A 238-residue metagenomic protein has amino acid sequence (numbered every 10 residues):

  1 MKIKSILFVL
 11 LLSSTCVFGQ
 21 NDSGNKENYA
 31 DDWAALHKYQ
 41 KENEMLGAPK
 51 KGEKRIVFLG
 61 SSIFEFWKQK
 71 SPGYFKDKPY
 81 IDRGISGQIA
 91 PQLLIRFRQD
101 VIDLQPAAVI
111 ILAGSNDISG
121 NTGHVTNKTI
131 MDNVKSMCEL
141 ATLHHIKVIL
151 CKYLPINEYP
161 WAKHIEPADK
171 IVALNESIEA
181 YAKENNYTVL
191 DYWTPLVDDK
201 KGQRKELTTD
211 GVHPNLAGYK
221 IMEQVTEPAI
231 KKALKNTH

Functional and structural regions predicted by a protein language model:
M1-D22: Bacterial Sec-dependent N-terminal signal peptides
K4, V9, N28-D31, I85 (+3 more regions): Short, functionally important structural connectors and interaction interfaces within domains
L12-S14, S71, V225: Alpha-helical transmembrane segments and their juxtamembrane interfaces
F18, L59, R83-S86, A113 (+2 more regions): Short glycine-rich loop/turn motifs that provide flexible caps or phosphate-binding loops at active sites
Q20-A108: Serine-esterase "nucleophile elbow" of acetyl-processing enzymes
G73-K78, L94-H238: Alpha-helical cap/lid subdomain in secreted, periplasmic, or secretory-pathway luminal O-acyl-processing enzymes
